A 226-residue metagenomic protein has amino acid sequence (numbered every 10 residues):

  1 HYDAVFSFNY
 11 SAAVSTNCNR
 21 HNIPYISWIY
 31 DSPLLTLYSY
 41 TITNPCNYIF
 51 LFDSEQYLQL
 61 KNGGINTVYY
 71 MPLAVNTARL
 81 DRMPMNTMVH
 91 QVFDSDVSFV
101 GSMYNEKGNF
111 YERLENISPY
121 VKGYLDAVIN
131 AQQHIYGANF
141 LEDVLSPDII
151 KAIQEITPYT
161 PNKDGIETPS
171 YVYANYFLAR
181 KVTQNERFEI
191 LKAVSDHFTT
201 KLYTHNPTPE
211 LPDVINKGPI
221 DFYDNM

Functional and structural regions predicted by a protein language model:
H1-N62, R79-M85, N216-M226: Extended catalytic core of nucleotide-activated donor transferases of GT-like folds
N66-T67, P72-M226: Nucleotide-sugar donor-binding catalytic core of glycosyltransferases
